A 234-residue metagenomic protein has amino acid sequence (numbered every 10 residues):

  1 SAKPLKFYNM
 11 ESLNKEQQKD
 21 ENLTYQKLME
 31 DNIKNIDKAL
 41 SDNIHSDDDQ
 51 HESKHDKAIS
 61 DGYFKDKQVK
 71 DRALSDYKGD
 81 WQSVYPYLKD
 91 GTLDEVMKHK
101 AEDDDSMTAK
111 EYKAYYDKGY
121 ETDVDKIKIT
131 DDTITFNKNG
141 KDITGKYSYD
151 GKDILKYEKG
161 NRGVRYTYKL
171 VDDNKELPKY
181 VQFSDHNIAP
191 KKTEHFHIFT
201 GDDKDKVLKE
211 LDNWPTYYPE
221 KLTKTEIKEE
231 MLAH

Functional and structural regions predicted by a protein language model:
S1-Q68, K89, V124, K128-H234: Calycin-type beta-barrel ligand-binding domains and close structural analogs
E21-T24, A73, D103-E111, T223: Alpha-helix capping and helix-coil boundary motifs
F64-D80: N-terminal helix-cap/turn-to-beta initiation motif at the start of protein domains
L74-D76, Y120-T122, I127-I129: Short, surface-exposed loop/turn motifs at beta-strand boundaries within globular domains
K78, Y85-T92, Y116-Y120: Sec/Tat-exported extracytoplasmic proteins
L93-D117: Mixed-charge, low-complexity intrinsically disordered segments
